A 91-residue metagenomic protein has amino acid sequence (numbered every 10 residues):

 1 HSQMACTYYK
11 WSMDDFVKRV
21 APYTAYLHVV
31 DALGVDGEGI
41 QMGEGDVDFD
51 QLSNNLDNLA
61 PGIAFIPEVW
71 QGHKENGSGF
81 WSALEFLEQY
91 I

Functional and structural regions predicted by a protein language model:
S2-I91: Histidine-acidic metal/acid-base catalytic patches
